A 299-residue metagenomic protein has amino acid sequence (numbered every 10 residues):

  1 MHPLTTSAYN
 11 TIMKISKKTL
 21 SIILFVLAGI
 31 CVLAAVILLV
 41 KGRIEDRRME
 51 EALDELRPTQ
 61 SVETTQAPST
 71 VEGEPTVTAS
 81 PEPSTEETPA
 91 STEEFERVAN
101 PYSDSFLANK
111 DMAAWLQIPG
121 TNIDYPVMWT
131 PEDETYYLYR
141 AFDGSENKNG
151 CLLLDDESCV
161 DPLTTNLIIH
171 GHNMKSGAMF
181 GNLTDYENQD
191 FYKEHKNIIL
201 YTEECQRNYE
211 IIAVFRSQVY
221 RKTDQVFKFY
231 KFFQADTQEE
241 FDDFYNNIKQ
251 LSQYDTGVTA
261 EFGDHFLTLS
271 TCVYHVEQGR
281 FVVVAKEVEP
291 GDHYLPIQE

Functional and structural regions predicted by a protein language model:
M1-K18: N-terminal Lys/Arg-rich, disordered targeting/topogenic segments
L4-S7, L27-I30, T59: Low-complexity, intrinsically disordered/propeptide-like segments
K18-L24, D104, A260: Conserved aromatic-histidine-acidic binding/catalytic patches
I22-L39: Hydrophobic membrane-insertion alpha-helices, especially the h-region of bacterial N-terminal signal peptides
A34-E299: Solvent-exposed, non-transmembrane regions of membrane-associated and secreted proteins
